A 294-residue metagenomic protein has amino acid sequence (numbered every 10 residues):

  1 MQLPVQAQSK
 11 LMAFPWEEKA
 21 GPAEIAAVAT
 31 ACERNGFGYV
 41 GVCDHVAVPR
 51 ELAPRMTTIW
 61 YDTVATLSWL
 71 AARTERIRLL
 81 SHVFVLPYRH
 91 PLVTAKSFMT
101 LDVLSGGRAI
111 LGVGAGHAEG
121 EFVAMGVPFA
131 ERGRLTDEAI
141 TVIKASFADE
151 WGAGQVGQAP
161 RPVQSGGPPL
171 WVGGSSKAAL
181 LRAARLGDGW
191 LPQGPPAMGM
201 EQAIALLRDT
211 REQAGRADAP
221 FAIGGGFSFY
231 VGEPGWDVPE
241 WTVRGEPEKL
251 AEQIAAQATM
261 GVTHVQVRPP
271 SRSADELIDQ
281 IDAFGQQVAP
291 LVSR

Functional and structural regions predicted by a protein language model:
M1, V40-V42, R78-S81, A109-V113 (+4 more regions): Hydrophobic faces of well-ordered beta-strands that scaffold small-molecule active sites in alpha/beta enzyme cores
M1-R73, P168, R268-Q287: N-terminal beta1-alpha1-beta2 module of alpha/beta enzyme domains
P4-Q6, H45-A47, F84-L86, G114-A118 (+4 more regions): Active-site beta-loop-alpha junctions enriched in small/polar residues
Q8-P22, F84-L92, G166-S175, G235-E248: Active-site mouth loops of central-metabolism enzymes
K19-C32, S97-F98, V172-R182, V243-A256: Short, acidic/polar
A31-E33, G38, A130-V163, Q193-R294: An alpha-helical appendage that flanks or caps ligand/catalytic pockets
V48-P54, P87-L186, M200-A214, D218-A219: Internal, glycine-rich beta/alpha segment that forms the wall or movable "lid" of small-molecule/cofactor binding
R73-R76, S105, A184-L191, G261-V262: Glycine-enriched alpha-helix->loop->beta-strand junction motifs that scaffold or abut catalytic
